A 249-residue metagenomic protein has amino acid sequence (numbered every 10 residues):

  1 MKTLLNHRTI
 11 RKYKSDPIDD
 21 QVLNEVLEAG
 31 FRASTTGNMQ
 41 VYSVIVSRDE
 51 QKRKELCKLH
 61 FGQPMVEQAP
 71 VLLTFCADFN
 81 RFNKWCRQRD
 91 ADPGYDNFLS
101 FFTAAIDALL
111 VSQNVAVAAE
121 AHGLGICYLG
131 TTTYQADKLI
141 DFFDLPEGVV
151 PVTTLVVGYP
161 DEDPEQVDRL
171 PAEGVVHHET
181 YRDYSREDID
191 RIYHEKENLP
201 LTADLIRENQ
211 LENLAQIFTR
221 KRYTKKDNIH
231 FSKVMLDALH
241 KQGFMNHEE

Functional and structural regions predicted by a protein language model:
M1-E249: Acidic, surface-exposed loops and disordered segments
